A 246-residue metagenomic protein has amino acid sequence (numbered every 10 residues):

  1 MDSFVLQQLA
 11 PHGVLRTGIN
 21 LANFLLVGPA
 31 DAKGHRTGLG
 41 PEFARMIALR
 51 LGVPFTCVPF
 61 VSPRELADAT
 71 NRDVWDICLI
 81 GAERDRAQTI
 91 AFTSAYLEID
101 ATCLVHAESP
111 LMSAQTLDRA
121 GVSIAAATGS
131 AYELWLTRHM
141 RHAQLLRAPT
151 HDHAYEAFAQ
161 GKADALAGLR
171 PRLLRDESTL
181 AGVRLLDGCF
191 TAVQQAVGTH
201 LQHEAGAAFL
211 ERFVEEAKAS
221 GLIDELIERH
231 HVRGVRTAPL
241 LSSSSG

Functional and structural regions predicted by a protein language model:
M1-Q7, A131-A148, L185, E215-G246: Ligand-binding clefts/hinges and TM-proximal coupling segments of bilobed small-molecule sensing domains
D2-G81, R86-Q88, R147, S220 (+1 more regions): Extracytoplasmic small-molecule ligand-binding "clamshell" domains of the periplasmic binding protein/Venus flytrap
V14-N20, T37, Q115-Y132, Q144-L145: Short loop->beta-strand "edge-of-pocket" segments that line small-molecule binding or catalytic clefts across diverse
L21, L97-E108, R170-E215, R233-G246: Periplasmic-binding protein-like
G52-P54, N71-I80, G121-S123, A159-L169: Alpha-to-beta junction loops
R64, D68, G81-T89, A159-T191: A ligand-binding cleft/hinge motif common to bilobed small-molecule-binding domains
D85, E108-Q115, L146, Q202-A208: Short helix-loop capping/hinge motifs at secondary-structure junctions, enriched in acidic/polar residues
S94-Y96, V105-S123: Flexible hinge/capping segments at coil-to-helix
